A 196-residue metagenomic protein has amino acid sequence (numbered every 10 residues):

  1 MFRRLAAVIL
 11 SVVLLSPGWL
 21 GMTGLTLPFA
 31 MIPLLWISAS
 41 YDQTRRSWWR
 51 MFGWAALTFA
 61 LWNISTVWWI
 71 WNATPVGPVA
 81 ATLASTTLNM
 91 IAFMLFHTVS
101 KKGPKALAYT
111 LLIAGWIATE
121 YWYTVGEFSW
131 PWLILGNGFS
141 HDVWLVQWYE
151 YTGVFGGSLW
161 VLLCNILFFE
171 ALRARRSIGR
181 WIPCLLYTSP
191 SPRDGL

Functional and structural regions predicted by a protein language model:
M1-S189: Membrane-embedded alpha-helical bundles of multi-pass enzymes that act on lipidic or dolichyl-linked glycan substrates
P190-L196: A short, hydrophobic C-terminal helix/tail in secreted or cell-surface proteins
